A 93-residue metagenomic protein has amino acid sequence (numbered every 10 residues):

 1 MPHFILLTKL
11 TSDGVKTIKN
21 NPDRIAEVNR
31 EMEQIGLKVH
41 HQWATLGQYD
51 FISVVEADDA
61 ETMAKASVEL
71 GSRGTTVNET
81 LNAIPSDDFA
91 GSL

Functional and structural regions predicted by a protein language model:
M1-E33, K38, T45-Y49, S86-L93: Short S/T/G/P-rich N-terminal loop/turn motif that feeds into the first structured element of a domain
I5-K9, W43-A66: Short, well-ordered beta-strand segments in beta-rich or mixed alpha/beta enzyme and ligand-binding folds
V15, S53, E79: Short, flexible active-site loop motifs that bind/organize anionic cofactors or intermediates
Q34, D59-E61, L81, G91: Short alpha-helix boundary/capping motifs
L37-V39, T75-T76: A short, amphipathic edge element
H41-W43, T80-L81: Short beta-strand segments at enzyme active-site cores
V68-L93: Glycine-rich beta-strand-turn "strand-cap" elements at beta-sheet edges
